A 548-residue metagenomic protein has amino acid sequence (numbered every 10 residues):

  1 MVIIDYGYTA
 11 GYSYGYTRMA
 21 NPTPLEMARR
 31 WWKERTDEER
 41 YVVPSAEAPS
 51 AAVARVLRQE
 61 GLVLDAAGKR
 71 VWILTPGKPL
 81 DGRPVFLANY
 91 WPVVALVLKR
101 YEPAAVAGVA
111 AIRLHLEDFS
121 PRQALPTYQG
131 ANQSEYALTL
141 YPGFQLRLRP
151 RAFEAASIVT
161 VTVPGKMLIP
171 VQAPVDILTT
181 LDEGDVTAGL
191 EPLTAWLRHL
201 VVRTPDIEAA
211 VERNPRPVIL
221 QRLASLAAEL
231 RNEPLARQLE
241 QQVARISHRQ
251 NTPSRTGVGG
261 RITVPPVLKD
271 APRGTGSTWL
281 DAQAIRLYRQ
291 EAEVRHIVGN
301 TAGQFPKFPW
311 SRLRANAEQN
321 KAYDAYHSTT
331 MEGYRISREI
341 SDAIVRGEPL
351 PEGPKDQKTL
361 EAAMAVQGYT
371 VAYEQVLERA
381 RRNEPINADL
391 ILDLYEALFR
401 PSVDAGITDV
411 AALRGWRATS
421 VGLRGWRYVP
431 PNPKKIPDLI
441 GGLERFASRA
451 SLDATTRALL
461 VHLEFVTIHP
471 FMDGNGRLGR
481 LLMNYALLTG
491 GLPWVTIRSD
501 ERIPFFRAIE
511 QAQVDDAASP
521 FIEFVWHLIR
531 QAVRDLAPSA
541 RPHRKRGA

Functional and structural regions predicted by a protein language model:
M1-D65, R70-A548: FIC/Doc superfamily catalytic core
